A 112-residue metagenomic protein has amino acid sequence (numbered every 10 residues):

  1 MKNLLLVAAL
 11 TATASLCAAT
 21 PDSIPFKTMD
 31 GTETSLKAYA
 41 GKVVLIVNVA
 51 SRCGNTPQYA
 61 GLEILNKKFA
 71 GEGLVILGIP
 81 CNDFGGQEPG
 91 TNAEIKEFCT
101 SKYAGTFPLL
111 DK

Functional and structural regions predicted by a protein language model:
M1-L5: Positively charged n-region of N-terminal signal peptides that target proteins for export
A8-A18: Hydrophobic h-region of N-terminal signal peptides that target proteins for export in Gram-negative bacteria
C17-K37: N-terminal "domain-start" segment that seeds a small globular fold
A40-V47, N55: Local sequence-structure signature of Cys/Sec-based thiol-disulfide redox active-site neighborhoods
V47-R52, C81: Aromatic-flanked redox-active Cys/Sec active sites in thiol-based oxidoreductases, especially the WC-centered
N55-K112: Structural microenvironment flanking redox-active thiols in thiol-disulfide oxidoreductases
